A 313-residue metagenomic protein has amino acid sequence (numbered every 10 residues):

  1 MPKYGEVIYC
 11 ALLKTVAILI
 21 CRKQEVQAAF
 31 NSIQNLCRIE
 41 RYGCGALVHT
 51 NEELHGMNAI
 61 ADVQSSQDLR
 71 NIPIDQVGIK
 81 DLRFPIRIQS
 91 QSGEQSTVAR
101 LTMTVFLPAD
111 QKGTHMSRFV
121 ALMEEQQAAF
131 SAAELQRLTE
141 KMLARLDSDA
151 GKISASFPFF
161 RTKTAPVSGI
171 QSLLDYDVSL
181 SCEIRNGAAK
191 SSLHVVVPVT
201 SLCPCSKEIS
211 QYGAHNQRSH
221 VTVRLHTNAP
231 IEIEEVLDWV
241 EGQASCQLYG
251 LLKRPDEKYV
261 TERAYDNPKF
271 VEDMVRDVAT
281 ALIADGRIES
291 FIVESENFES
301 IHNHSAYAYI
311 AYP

Functional and structural regions predicted by a protein language model:
Y4, Q24-V26, S32-N35: Alpha-helix boundary/capping motif
A11, T15-A17, A29, A46: Short linear motifs in low-complexity or flexible loops
R38-G56: Short, Lys/Arg-enriched N-terminal segments with co-localized hydrophobic residues within the first ~10-30 amino acids
N51-P313: N-terminal intrinsically disordered, cationic/polar leader segments that include organellar targeting peptides
